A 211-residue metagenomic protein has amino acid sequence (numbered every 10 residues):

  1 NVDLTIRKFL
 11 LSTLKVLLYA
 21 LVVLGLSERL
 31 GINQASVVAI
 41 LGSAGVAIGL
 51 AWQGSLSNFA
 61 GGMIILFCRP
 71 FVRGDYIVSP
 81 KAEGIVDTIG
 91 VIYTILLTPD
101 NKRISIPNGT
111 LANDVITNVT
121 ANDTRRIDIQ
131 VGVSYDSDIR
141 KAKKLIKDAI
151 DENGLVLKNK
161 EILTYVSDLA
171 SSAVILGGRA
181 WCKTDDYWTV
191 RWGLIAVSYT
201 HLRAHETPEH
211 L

Functional and structural regions predicted by a protein language model:
N1-F67, P99, R103-T124: Membrane-contacting alpha-helices and adjoining membrane-interface segments in channel/transport-associated proteins
L26, G31, L56, G74 (+5 more regions): Residue-level signature of catalytic and energy-coupling elements of molecular machines, predominantly ATP/GTP-dependent
I48, I129-V131, T164, G178-A180: Preference for bulky hydrophobic residues occupying beta-strand positions in well-ordered beta-sheet regions
I64-N159: Soluble accessory domains appended to multi-pass membrane transport proteins
V131-I139, D168-S171, A180-D186: Structural beta->alpha junctions
I139-K143, D186-G193: Solvent-exposed, non-transmembrane alpha-helical starts
E161-V174: Short edge beta-strands and adjacent turn/loop segments
T200-E209: Conserved small/polar residues in nucleotide/adenosyl-binding loops
